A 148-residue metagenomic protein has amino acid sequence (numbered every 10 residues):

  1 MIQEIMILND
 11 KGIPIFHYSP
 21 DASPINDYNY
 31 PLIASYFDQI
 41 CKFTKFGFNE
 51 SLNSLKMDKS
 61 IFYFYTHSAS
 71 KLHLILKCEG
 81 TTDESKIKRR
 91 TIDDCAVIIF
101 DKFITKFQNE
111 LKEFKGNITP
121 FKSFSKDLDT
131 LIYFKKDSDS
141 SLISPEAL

Functional and structural regions predicted by a protein language model:
M1-E4, K11-L148: Acidic, low-complexity cytosolic segments
